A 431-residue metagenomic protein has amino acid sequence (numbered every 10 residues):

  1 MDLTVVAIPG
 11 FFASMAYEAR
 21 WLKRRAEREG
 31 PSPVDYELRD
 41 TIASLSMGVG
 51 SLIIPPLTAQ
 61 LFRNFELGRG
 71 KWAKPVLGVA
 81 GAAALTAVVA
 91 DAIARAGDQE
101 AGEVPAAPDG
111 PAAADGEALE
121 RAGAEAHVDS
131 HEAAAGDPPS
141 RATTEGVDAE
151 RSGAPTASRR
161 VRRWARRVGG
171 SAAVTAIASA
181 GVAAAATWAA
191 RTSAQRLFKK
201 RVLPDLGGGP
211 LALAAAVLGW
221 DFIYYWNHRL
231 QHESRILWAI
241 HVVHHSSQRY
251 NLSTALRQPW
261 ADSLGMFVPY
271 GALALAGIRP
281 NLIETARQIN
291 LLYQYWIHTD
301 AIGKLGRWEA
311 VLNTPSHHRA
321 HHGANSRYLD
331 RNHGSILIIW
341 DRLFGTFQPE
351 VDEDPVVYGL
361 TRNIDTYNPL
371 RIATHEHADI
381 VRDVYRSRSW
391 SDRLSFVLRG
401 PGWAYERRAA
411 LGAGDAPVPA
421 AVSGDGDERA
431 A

Functional and structural regions predicted by a protein language model:
D2-L3, L38-L52, R162-S179: Alpha-helical transmembrane segments in multi-pass membrane proteins
T4-I8, F12, L45, L77 (+2 more regions): Hydrophobic alpha-helical transmembrane segments
G10-R25, P55, A59: Alpha-helical transmembrane segments of multi-pass membrane proteins
F12-A16, G78-A92, T175-T187: Hydrophobic core of alpha-helical transmembrane segments in multi-pass integral membrane proteins
Y17-I42: Membrane-interface helix-loop junction between the first two transmembrane segments
P55, T86, D91, R95-P105 (+6 more regions): Membrane-embedded catalytic scaffold of the fatty acid hydroxylase/desaturase
P55-L67, A178-G208: Long, highly hydrophobic alpha-helical transmembrane signal-anchor segments
D354-A431: Cytosolic-facing loops and C-terminal tails of multi-pass membrane proteins
